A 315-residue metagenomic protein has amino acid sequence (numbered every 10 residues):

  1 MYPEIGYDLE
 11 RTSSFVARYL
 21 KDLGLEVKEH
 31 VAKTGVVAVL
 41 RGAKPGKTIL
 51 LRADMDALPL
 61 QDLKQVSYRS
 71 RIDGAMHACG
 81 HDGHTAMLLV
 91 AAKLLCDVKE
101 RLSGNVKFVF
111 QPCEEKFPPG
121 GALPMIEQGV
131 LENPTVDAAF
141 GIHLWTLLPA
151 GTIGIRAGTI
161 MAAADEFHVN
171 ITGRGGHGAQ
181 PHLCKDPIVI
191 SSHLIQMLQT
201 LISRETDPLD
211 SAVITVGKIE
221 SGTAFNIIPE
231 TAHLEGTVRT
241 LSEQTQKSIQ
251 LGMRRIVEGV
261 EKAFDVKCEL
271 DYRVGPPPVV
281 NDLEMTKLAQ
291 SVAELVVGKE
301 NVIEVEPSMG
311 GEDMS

Functional and structural regions predicted by a protein language model:
M1, R174-H177, S242: A short, flexible beta-alpha/helix-coil linker loop
M1-H77, D82, A86-K107: Acidic/His- and Gly-rich active-site-bordering loop/insert found across diverse amide/peptide-bond hydrolases
M1-Y7, L58-P59, E115-K116, G222-F225 (+1 more regions): Short, small-residue-enriched loops and turns at beta-alpha junctions that line or gate enzyme active sites
Y7-R11, K185, L283: Soluble non-cytosolic domains of exported or imported proteins
D22, V189-S315: Metal-dependent amide/peptide-bond hydrolase catalytic core, centered on the "pita-bread" metallohydrolase fold
H30-A32, Q111, R273, V305: Conserved beta-strand termini and adjacent loop/short-helix elements that scaffold enzyme active sites in alpha/beta
V37, L58, K64-M76, G83 (+3 more regions): Histidine/acidic-residue-rich, glycine-tolerant segments that coordinate divalent metal ions
